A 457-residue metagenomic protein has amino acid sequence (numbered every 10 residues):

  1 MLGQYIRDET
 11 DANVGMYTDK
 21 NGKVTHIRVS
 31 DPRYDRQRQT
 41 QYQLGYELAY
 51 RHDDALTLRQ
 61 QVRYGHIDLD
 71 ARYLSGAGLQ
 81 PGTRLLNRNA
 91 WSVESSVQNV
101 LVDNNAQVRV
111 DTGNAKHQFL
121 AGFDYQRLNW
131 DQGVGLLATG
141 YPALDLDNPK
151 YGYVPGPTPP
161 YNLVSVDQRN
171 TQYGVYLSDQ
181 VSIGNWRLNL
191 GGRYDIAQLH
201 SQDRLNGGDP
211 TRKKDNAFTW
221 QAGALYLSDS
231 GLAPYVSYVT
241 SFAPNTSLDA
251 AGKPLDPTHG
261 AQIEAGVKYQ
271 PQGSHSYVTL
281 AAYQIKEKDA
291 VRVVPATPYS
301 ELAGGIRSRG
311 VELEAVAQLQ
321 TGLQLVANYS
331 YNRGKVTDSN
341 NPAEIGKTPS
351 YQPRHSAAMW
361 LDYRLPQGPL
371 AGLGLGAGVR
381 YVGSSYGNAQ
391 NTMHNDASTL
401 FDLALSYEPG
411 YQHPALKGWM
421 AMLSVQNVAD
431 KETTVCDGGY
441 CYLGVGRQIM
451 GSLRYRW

Functional and structural regions predicted by a protein language model:
M1-R51, Q61-V97, G140-Q168, Q172 (+1 more regions): Acidic/polar loop-and-plug regions of large Gram-negative outer-membrane beta-barrel proteins
G3-E9, Y64-D70, V108-V110, F123-N129 (+12 more regions): Transmembrane beta-strands of outer-membrane beta-barrel pores
Q4, V97, N114-L128, V166-E287: Structural signature of Gram-negative outer-membrane beta-barrels, strongest in the C-terminal barrel of TonB-dependent
Q41-Y46, A55-R109, N170-R204, A217-F242 (+1 more regions): Surface-exposed extracellular loop regions of Gram-negative outer-membrane beta-barrel proteins
E47-R51, A55-S75, P234, P257-Q318 (+3 more regions): Membrane-embedded beta-barrel scaffold of Gram-negative outer-membrane proteins
D53-A55, D111-F119, N185, D229-G231 (+4 more regions): Short loop/turn motifs that connect adjacent beta-strands in outer-membrane beta-barrel proteins
S95, F119, I263, P349-W457: Conserved C-terminal beta-signal and adjacent last beta-strands/turns of outer-membrane beta-barrel proteins
N185, Q284, L302-A389, A429-E432: Gram-negative outer-membrane beta-barrel transporters
